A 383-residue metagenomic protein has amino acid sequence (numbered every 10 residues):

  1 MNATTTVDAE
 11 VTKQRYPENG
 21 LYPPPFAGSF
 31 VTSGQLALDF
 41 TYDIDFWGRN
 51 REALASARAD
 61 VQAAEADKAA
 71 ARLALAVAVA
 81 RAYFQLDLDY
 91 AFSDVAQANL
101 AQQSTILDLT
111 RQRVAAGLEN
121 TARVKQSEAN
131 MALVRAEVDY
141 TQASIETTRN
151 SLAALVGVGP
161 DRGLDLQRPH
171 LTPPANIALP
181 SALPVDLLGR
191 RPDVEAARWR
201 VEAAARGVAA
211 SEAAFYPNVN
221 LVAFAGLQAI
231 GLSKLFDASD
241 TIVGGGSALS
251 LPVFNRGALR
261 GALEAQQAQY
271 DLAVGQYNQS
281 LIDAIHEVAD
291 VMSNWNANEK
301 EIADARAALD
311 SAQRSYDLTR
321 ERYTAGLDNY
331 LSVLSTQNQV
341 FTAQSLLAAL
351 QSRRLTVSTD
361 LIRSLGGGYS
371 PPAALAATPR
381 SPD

Functional and structural regions predicted by a protein language model:
D8-D39, R162-P180, A209, V222-A262 (+1 more regions): Small/polar, glycine/serine/threonine/aspartate-rich low-complexity segments that form flexible
G28-S29, L36, S56, E119-L133 (+3 more regions): Amphipathic alpha-helical coiled-coil scaffold segments and their short linker/junction regions
S33-Q35, R81, Q126, I242-G244 (+1 more regions): Transmembrane beta-barrel architecture of outer-membrane proteins
Q35-D39, Y83, E128, P184 (+2 more regions): Membrane-embedded beta-strand positions in outer-membrane beta-barrel channels/transporters
I44-R72, A122-Q126, G189-W199, A209-Y216 (+3 more regions): Sec/SRP-type N-terminal targeting helices
N50, A59, A66-L183, N294 (+4 more regions): Periplasmic alpha-helical coiled-coil/stalk elements that build and connect Gram-negative outer-membrane
V114-L118, Y323-L327, S364-G368: A short glycine-centered flexible hinge/capping loop motif at secondary-structure junctions
P160, P173-A175, A284, L346-D383: Acidic, low-complexity, intrinsically disordered peripheral segments
